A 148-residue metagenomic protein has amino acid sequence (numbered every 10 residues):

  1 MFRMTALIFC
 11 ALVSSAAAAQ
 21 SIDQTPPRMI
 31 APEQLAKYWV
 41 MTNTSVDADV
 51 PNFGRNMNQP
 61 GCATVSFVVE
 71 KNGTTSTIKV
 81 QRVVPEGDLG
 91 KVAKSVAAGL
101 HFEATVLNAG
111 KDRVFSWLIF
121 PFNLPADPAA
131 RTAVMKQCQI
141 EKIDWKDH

Functional and structural regions predicted by a protein language model:
M1-A6: Bacterial N-terminal signal peptides that target proteins for export
V13-A16: N-terminal signal peptide c-region/cleavage motif recognized by signal peptidases
A18-H148: Charge-biased low-complexity segments
